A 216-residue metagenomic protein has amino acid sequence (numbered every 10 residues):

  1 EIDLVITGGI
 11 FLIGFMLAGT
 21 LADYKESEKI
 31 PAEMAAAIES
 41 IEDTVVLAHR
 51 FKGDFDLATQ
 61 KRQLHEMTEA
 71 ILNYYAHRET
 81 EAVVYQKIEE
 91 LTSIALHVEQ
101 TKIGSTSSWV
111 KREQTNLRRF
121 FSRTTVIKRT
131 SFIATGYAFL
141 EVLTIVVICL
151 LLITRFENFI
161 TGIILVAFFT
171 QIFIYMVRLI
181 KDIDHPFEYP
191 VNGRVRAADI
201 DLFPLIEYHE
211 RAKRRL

Functional and structural regions predicted by a protein language model:
E1, I127-L216: Alpha-helical transmembrane anchor segments
E1, K25-I30, A76-T80: A ubiquitous short alpha-helical element
E1-G14: Acidic, low-complexity proline/glycine-rich segments
G9-L12, G19, F168-Y175: Hydrophobic alpha-helical membrane-associated segments
F11-P31: Transmembrane signal-anchor/signal-peptide helices with a preference for the extracytoplasmic
Y24, E28, S107, F169: Short, charged/polar micro-motifs that form catalytic or ligand-binding hotspots
Y24-A36, F55-A58: Juxtamembrane membrane-water interface segments immediately C-terminal to a transmembrane helix
I41-A134: Structured inter-helical modules in multipass membrane proteins
